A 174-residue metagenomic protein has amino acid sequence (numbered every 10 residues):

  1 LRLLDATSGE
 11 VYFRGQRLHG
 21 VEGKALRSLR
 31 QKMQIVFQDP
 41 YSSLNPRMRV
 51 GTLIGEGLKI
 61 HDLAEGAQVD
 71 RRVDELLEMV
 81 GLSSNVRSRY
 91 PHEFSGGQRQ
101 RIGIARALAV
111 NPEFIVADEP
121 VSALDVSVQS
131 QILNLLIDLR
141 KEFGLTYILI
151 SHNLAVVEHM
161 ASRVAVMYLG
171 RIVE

Functional and structural regions predicted by a protein language model:
G9-R17, L29: Conserved ABC transporter NBD signature motif
R17, A67-N85: Conserved ABC ATPase "signature" region
Q31, H92, V110, N134 (+1 more regions): Conserved signature/switch motifs of ABC ATPase nucleotide-binding domains
Y90-F94, Q98: Conserved ABC ATPase signature
I104, I132: Hydrophobic anchor residue at the start of the ABC signature
A109-E113, Q129: A short, proline-enriched helix->beta-strand linker immediately N-terminal to the Walker B motif in ABC-type P-loop
V157-H159: A short, surface-exposed alpha-helical micro-motif characterized by mixed small hydrophobic and charged/polar residues
